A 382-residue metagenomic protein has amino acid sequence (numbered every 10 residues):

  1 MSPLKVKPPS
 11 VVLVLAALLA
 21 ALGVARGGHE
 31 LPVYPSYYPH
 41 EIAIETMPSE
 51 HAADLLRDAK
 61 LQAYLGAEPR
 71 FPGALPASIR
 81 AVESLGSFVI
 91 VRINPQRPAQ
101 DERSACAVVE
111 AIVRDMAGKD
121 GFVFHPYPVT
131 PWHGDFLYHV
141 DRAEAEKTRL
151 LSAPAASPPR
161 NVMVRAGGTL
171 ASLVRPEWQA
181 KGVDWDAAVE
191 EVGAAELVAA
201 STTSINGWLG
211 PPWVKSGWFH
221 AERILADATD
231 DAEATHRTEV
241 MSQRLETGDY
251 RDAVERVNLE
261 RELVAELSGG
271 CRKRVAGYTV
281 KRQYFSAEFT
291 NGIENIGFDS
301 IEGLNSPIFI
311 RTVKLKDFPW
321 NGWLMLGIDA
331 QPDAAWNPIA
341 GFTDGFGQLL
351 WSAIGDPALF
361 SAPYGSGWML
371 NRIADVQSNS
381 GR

Functional and structural regions predicted by a protein language model:
S2-V12: Bacterial N-terminal signal peptides that target proteins for export
V12-A21: Bacterial N-terminal signal peptides
G27-M47, A63-L65, P158-T169, A187 (+1 more regions): Short, well-ordered beta-strand elements
G28-H40, G73-E102, Y138-A153, T203-V240 (+2 more regions): Short, solvent-exposed loop/beta-turn-alpha elements that line the ligand-binding surface or hinge of extracytoplasmic
A52-A77, R175-L225, L326: Periplasmic binding protein-like
N94-R142, R251, L259, V264-G277 (+1 more regions): Periplasmic-binding protein-like
A117-P126, P158-V164, E233-A287, N321-G322 (+1 more regions): Bilobed periplasmic-binding protein-like "clamshell/Venus-flytrap" ligand-binding domains
F285-S286, D333-I339: Short, solvent-exposed loop/turn elements at domain surfaces
